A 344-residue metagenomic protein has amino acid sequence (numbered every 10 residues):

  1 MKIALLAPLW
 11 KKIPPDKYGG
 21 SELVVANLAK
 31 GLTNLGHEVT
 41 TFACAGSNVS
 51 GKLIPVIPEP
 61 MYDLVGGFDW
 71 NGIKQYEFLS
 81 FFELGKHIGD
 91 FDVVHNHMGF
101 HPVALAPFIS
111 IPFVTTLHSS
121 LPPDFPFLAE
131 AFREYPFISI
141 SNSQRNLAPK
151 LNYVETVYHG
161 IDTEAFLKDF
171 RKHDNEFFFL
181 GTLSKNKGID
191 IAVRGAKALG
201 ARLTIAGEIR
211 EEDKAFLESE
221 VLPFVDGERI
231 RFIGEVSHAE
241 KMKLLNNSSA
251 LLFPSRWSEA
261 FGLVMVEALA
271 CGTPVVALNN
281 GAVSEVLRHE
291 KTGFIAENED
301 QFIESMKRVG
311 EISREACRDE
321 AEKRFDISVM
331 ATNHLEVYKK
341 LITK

Functional and structural regions predicted by a protein language model:
M1-K344: Catalytic cores of nucleotide-sugar-dependent glycosyltransferases that transfer UDP/GDP/TDP-activated
